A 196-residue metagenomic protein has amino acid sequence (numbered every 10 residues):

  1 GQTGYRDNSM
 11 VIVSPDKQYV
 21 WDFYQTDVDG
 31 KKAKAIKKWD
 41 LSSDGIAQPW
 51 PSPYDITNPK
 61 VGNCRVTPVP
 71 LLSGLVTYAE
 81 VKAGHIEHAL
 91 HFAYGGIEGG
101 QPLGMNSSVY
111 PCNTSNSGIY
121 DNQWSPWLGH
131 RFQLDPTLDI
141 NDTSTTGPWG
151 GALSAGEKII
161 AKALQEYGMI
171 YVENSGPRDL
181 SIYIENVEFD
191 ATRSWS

Functional and structural regions predicted by a protein language model:
Q2-Q165, M169-G176, V187-E188: A surface/extracellular/periplasmic glyco- and lipid-processing/surface-interacting theme
S181-S196: Extracellular low-complexity, O-glycosylation-prone Ser/Thr/Pro/Gly-rich "stalks" and linkers flanking catalytic
